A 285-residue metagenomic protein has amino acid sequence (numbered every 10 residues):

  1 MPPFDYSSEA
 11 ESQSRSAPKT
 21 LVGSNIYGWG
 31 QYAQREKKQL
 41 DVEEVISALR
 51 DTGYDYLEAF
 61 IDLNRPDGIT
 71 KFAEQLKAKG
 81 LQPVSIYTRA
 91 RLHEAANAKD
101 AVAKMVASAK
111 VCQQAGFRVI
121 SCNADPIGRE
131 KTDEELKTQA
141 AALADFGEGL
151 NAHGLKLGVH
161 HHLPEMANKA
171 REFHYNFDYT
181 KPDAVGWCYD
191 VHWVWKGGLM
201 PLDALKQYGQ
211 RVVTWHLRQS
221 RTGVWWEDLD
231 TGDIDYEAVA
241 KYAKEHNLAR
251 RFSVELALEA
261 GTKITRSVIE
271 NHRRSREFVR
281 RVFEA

Functional and structural regions predicted by a protein language model:
P2-G23, G28-A48, A170-V185, Y189 (+1 more regions): Histidine-acidic metal/acid-base catalytic patches
Q13-K19, I46-D51, P66-S85, K104-G116 (+4 more regions): Acidic (Asp/Glu)-rich catalytic clusters
N25, L57-E58, G158, C188: Conserved Rossmann-like nucleotide-binding pocket used by diverse enzymes that bind dinucleotide cofactors
A33-K37, Y56-K71, R91-V102, I127-K131 (+4 more regions): Acidic-and-aromatic substrate-binding clefts and catalytic sites of carbohydrate-active enzymes
E58, S85, S121, G158 (+2 more regions): Conserved beta-strand positions in the central sheet of alpha/beta enzyme cores
S85-R91: A short, structured active-site edge motif that brings together acidic residues
E94-W187, K196, I269: Active-site acidic/histidine proton-transfer and metal-coordination neighborhood in alpha/beta enzyme cores
